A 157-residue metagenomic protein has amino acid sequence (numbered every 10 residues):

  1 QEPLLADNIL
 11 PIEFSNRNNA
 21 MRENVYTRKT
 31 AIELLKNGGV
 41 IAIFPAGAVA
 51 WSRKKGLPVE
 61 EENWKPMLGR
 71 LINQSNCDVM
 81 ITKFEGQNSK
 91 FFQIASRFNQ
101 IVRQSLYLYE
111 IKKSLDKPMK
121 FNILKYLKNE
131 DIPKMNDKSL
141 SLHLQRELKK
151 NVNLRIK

Functional and structural regions predicted by a protein language model:
Q1-R22: Catalytic core of membrane glycerolipid acyltransferases/transacylases, capturing the structured, soluble-facing
V25-K157: Non-catalytic C-terminal accessory region of glycerolipid acyltransferases and related lyso-lipid remodeling enzymes
